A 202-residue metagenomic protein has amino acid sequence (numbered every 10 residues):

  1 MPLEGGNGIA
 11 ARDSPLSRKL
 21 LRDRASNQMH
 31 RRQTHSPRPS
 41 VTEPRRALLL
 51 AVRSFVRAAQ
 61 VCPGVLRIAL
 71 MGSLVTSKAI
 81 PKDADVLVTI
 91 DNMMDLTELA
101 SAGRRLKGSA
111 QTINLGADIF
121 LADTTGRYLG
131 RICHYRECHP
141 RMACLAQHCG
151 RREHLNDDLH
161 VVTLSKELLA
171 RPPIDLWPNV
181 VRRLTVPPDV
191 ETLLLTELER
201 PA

Functional and structural regions predicted by a protein language model:
S14-R67, V75-P81, I90-A202: Catalytic core of pol beta-like nucleotidyltransferases
L87: Aromatic/basic-lined ligand-recognition segments that form π-stacking hydrophobic pockets flanked by Lys/Arg to engage
